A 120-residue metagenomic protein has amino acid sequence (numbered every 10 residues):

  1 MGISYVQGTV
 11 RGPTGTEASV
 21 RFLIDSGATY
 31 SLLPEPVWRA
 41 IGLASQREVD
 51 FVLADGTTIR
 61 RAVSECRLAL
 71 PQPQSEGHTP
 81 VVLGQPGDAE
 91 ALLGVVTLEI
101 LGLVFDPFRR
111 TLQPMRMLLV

Functional and structural regions predicted by a protein language model:
M1-V120: Pepsin/retropepsin-fold aspartyl endopeptidases
